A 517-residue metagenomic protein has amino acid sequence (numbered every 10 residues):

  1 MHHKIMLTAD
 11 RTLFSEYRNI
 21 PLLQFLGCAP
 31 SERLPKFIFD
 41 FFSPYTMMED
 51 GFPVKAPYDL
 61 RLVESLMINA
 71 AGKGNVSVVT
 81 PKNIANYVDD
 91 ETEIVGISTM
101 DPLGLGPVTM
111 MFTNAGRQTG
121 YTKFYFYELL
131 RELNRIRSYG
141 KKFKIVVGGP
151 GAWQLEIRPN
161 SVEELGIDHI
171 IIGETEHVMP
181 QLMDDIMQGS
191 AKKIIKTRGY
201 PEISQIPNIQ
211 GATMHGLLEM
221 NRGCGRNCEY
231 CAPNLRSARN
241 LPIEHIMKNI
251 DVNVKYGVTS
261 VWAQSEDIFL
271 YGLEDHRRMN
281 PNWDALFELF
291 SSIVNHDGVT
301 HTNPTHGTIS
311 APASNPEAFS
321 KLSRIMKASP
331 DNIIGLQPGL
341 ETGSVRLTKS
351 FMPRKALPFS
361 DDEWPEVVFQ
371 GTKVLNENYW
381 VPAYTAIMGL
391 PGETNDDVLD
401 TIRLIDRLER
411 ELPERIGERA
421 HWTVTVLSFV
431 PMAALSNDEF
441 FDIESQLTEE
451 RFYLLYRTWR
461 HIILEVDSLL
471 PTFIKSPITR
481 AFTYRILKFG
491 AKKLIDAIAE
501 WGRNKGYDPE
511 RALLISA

Functional and structural regions predicted by a protein language model:
M1-K36, E49, N75-V76, R451-A517: Radical SAM enzyme core and accessory elements
H2-L13, Y200-N234, M247, D251-K255 (+1 more regions): N-terminal pre-triad scaffold of radical SAM enzymes
L7-T8, V252-V381, M388-E393, E411: Conserved SAM/AdoMet-binding glycine-rich loop
I20-D50, P102-E128, F351-S360, Q446-E465: A solvent-exposed, charged loop/short amphipathic helix patch at secondary-structure junctions
F41-G72: Short, charged N-terminal beta->alpha structural module
S77-I206: Glycine-rich beta-alpha loop elements in corrinoid/cobalamin-binding modules across cobalamin-dependent enzymes
V95, L103-T109, W262-R277, L340-P353 (+3 more regions): Flexible glycine/acidic-rich beta-alpha junction loops that bind and position SAM and/or redox cofactors in anaerobic
E156-E164, A318-L322, G392-R407: Catalytic cores of alpha/beta
